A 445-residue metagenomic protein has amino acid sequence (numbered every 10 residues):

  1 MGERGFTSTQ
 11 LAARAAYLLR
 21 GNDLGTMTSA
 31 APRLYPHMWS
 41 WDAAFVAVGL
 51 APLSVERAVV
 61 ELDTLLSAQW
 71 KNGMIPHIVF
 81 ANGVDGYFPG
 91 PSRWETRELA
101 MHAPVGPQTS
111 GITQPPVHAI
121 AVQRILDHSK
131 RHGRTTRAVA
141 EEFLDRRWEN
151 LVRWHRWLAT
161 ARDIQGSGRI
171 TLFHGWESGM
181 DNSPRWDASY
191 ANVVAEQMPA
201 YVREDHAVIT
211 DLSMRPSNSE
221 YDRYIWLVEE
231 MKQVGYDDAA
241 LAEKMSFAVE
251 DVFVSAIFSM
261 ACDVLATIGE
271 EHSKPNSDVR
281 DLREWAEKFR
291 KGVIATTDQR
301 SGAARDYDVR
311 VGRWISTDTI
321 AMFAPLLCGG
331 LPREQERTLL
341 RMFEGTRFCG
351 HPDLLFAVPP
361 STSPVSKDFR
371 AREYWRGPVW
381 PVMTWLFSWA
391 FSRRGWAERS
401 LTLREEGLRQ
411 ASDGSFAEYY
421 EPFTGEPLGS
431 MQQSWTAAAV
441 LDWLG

Functional and structural regions predicted by a protein language model:
M1-L34, K130-E142, V152-D163, E243 (+1 more regions): Acidic/polar, glycine-enriched structural segments that form the non-catalytic walls/loops of the carbohydrate-binding
G2-M38, L65-Q108, G168-V249, K288-V379 (+1 more regions): Extended glycan-interaction surfaces of carbohydrate-active proteins
A43, A47, P115, A119-V122 (+3 more regions): TPR repeat positional signature
A43-G73, A321-L331, T384-S400, R404-G407: Alpha-helical support elements that line or immediately flank enzyme active sites and cofactor-binding pockets
G49, A121-R124, H128, A261 (+4 more regions): Core register positions within helices of long alpha-helical scaffolds
Q114-A188: Internal, well-ordered domain-core segments that constitute the primary functional module of diverse proteins
L151-W154, V279-T297, R404-G407: Short amphipathic alpha-helical coiled-coil/interface segments
K244-P275, V279-W285, E373-R399: Long, repeat-rich segments with strong aromatic
